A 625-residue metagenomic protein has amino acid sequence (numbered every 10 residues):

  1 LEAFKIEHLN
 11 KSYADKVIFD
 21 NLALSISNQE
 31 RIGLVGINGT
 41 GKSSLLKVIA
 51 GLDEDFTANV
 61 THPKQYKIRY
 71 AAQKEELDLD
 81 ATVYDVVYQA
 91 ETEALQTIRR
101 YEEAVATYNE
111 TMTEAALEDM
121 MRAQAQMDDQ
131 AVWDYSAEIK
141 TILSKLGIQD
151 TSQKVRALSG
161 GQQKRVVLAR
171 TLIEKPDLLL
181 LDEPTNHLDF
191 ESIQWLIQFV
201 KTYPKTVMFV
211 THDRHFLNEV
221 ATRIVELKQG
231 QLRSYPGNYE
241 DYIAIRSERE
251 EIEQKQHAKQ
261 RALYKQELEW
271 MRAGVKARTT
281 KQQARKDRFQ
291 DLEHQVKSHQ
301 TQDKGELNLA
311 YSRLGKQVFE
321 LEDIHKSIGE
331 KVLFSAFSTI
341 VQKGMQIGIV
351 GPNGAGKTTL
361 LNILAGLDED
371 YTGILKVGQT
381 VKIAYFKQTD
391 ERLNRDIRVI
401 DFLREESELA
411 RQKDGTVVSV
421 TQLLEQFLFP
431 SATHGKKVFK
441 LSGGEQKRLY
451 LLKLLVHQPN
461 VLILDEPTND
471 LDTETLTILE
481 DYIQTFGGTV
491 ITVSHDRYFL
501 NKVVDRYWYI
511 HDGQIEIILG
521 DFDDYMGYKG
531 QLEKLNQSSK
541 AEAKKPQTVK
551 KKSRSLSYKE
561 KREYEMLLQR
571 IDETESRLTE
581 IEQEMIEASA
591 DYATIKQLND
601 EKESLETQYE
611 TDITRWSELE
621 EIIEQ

Functional and structural regions predicted by a protein language model:
L1-H257, Y311-Q625: ABC ATP-binding cassette signature C-motif
A125, E267-K276, R288-D291, G305-Y311 (+1 more regions): Alpha-helical coupling/stalk and coiled-coil linker elements that connect catalytic or binding modules and transmit
I245-R278, Q282-R288, L292-H299: Intracellular alpha-helical coupling/juxtamembrane segments of multi-pass membrane proteins
K297-K304, G373: Active-site phosphate-binding and catalytic loops of NTP-dependent enzymes
